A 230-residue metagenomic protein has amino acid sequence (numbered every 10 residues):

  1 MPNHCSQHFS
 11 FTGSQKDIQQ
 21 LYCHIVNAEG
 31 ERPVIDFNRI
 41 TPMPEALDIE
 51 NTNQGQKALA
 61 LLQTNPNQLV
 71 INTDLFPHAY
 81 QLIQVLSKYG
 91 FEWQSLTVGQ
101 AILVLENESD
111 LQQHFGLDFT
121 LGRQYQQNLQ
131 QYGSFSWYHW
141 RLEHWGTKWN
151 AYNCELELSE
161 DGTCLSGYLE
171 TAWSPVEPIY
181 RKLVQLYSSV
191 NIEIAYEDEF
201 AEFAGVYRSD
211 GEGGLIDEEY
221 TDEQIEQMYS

Functional and structural regions predicted by a protein language model:
M1-S230: Long, contiguous binding/interaction regions
